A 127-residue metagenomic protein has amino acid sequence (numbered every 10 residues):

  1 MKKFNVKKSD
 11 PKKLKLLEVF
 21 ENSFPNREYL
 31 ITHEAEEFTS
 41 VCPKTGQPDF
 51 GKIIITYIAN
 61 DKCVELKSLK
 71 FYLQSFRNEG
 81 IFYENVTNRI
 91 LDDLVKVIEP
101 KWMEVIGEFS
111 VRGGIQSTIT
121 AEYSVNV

Functional and structural regions predicted by a protein language model:
M1-V127: N-terminal intrinsically disordered, cationic/polar leader segments that include organellar targeting peptides
